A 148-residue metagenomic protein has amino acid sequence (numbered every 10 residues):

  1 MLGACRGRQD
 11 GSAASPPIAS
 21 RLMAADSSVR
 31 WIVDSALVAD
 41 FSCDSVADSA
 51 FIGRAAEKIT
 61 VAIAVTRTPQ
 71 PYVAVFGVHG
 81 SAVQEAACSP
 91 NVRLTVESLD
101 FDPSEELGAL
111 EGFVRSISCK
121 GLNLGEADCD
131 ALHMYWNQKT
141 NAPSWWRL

Functional and structural regions predicted by a protein language model:
G3-A13, A86-L148: Acidic, small-residue rich beta-repeat scaffolds with periodic aromatic anchors
C5-V38: Terminal domain-start segments
A14, K58-G80, H133-K139: Beta-propeller blade repeat segments, especially FG-GAP/WD-type strand-to-loop junctions in 6- to 7-bladed propeller
A36-D44, T66, S98-D100: Acidic, divalent-cation-chelating loop motifs in proteins
C43-G53, R115-N123: Acidic/hydrophobic-patterned starts of short beta strands in beta-sheet-rich repeat architectures
S45, T68-P69, A127-C129: Glycine-centered tight beta-turn/hairpin loop motif at sheet-sheet or coil-to-beta transitions
F51-I52, R67-V73, V92-E97: Intrinsically disordered, glycine/charged-rich N-terminal periplasmic/extracytoplasmic linker segments that lie
